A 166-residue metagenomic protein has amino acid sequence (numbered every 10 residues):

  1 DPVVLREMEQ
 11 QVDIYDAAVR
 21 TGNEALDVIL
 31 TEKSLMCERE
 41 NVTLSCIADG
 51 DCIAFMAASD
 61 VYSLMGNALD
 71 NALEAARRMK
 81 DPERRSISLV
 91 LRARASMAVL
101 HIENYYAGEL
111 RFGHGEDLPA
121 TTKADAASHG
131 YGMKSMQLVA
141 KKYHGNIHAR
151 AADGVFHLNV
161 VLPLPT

Functional and structural regions predicted by a protein language model:
R6, Q10-I14, G22-E38: Short beta-to-alpha transition helix within the HATPase_c
A18, L44-M65, K123-A124: Conserved short strand/loop->alpha-helix "switch" segment adjacent to the catalytic nucleotide/phosphoryl-transfer site
A58-P82, K142: Conserved ATP-binding N-box helix of the HATPase_c
R84-S96: Short beta-strand/loop element within the Bergerat-fold HATPase_c
S96-G130: Glycine-rich/acidic phosphate-handling loop/turn and adjacent ATP-lid/helix of nucleotide-binding kinase/ATPase domains
G108, A152-N159: Glycine-rich nucleotide-binding loop
S135-H144: Conserved glycine-/histidine-rich ATP-lid loop and adjacent helix of the Bergerat-fold HATPase_c
I147-R150: Short hydrophobic beta-strand elements within the C-terminal catalytic ATPase subdomain
